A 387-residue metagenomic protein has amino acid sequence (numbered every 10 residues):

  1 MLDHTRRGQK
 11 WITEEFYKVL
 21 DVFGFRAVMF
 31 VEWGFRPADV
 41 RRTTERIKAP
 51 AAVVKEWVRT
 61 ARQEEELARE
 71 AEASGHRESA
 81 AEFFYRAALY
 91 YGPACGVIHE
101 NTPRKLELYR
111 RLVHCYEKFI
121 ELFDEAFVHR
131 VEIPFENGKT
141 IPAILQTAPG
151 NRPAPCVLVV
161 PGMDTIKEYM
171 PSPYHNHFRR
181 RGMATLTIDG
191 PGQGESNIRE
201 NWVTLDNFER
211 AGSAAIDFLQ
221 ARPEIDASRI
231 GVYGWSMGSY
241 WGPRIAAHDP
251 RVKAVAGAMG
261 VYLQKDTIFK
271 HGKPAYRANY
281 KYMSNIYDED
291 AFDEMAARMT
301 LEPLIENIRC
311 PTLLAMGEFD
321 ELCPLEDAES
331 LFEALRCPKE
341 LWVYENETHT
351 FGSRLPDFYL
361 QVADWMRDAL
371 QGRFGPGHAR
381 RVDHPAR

Functional and structural regions predicted by a protein language model:
K55-W57, A61-E64, E107-G150: N-terminal cap/lid segment of alpha/beta-hydrolase-fold proteins
T147, P153-G162: Short beta-strand element of the alpha/beta-hydrolase
W202-E224, R244: Alpha/beta-hydrolase active-site loop
R244-E294, C310, V343: Hydrolase active-site cap/lid region
I308-R309, L314-M316, D320: Short beta-strand/loop motif that positions the catalytic acidic residue of the alpha/beta-hydrolase fold
C310, P324-E333: Short alpha-helix in the alpha/beta-hydrolase fold that links the catalytic acid
F332-T350: Catalytic histidine neighborhood in serine/cysteine hydrolases with alpha/beta-hydrolase-type architecture
E347-Y359, P376-A379: Catalytic histidine-centered segment of alpha/beta-hydrolase-like enzymes
